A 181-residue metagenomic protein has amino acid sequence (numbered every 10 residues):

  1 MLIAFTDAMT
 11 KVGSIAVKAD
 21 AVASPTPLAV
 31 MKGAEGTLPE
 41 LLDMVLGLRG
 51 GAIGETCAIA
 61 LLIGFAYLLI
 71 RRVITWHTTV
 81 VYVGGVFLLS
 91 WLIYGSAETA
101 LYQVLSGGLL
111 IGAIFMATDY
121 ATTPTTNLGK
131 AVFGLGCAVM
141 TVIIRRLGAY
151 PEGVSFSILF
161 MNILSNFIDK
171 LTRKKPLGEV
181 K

Functional and structural regions predicted by a protein language model:
M1-L2, G85-S90, G108-M116, I158-I168: Alpha-helical transmembrane segments and their membrane-interface exit regions
M1-L62: Long hydrophobic alpha-helical segments that form multi-pass transmembrane helix bundles in integral membrane proteins
A58-L62, V80-L88, V104-T118, A131-V139: Hydrophobic alpha-helical segments embedded in the membrane of multi-pass proteins
A58-V73: Transmembrane alpha-helical segments in integral membrane proteins
L69-V80, Y120-K130: Membrane-helix interface "capping/anchor" motifs
I93-T99, V139-V154: Hydrophobic alpha-helical transmembrane segments in multi-pass integral membrane proteins
L101-L109, G129-F133, G148-M161: Loop-to-transmembrane alpha-helix initiation sites
P124, I144-K181: Cytosolic-side transmembrane-helix boundaries in multi-pass membrane proteins
